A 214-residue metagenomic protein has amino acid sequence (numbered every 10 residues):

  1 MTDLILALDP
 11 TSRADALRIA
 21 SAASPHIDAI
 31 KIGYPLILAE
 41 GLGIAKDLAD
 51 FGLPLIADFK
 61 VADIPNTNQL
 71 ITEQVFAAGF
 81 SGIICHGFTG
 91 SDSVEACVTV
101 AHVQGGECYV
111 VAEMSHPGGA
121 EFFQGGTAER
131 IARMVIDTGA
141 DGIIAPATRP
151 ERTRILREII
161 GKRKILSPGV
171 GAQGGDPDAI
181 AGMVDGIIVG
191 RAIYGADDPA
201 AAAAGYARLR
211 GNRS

Functional and structural regions predicted by a protein language model:
M1-A57, D63-Q69, G79-F80, G125 (+5 more regions): Conserved N-terminal beta1-alpha1 strand-loop-helix module at the mouth
D3-L8, D28-I32, L55-F59, I83-C85 (+4 more regions): Hydrophobic faces of well-ordered beta-strands that scaffold small-molecule active sites in alpha/beta enzyme cores
L4, D63-R149, K162: Conserved anion-binding
A22-A23, L48, V75, C97 (+5 more regions): Generic structural signal for hydrophobic
I30, P150-E151: Feature detects long, helix-prone N-terminal segments enriched in hydrophobes
L38, L42-F59, V100-E113, L156-A172: Alpha-helix-loop-beta-strand connector modules within alpha/beta enzyme cores
N66-Q74, T153-R157, G171-I187: Catalytic cores of alpha/beta
G82-G90, V170-P177, M183-A202: Glycine-rich phosphate-binding active-site loops on the catalytic face of alpha/beta enzymes
